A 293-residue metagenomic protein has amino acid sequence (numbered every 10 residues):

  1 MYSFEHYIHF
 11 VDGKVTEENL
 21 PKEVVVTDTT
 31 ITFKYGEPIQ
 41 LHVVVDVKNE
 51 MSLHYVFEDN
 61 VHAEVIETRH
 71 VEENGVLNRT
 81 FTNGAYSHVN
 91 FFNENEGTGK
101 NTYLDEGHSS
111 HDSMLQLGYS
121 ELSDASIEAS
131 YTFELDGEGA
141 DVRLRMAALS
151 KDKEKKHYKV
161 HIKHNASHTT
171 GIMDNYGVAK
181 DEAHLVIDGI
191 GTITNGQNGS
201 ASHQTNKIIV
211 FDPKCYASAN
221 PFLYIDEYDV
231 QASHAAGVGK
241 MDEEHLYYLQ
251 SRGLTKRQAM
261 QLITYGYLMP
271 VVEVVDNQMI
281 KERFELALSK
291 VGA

Functional and structural regions predicted by a protein language model:
M1-P38: Long, low-complexity, mixed-charge
E5-I8, G13, M146, G171 (+2 more regions): Glycine-centered structural positions embedded in regular secondary structure
E23-Y247, S251-R252, V275, K281-A293: Conserved beta-strand/loop scaffold segments within soluble protein domains that form the structured core and edges
T264-N277: Short arginine-rich
